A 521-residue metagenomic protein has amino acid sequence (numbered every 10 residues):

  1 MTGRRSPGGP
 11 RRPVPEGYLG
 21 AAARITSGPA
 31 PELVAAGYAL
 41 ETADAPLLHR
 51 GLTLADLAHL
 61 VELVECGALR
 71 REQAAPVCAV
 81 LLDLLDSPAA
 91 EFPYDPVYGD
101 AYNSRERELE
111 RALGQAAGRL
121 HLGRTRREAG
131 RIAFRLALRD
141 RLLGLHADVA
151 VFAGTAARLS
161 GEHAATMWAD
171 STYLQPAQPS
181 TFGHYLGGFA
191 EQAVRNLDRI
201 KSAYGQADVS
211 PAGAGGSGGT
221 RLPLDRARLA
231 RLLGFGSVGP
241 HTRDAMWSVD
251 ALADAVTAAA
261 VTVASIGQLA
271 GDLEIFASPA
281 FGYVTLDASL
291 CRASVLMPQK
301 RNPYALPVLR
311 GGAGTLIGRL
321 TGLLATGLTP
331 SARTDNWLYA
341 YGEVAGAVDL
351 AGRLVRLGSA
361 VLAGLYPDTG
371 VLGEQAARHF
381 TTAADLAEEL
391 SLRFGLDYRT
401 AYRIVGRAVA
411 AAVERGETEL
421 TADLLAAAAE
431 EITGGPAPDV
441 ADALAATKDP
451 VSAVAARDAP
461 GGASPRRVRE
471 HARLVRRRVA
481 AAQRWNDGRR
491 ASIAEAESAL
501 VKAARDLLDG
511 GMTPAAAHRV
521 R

Functional and structural regions predicted by a protein language model:
T2-A207, G213-G219, L224-R226, S289-A293 (+4 more regions): A helix-coil-helix interface module used to build multimeric assemblies and to scaffold catalytic/cofactor sites
T2-A55, Q115, M297-R521: Glycine-rich cofactor/substrate-binding loops
H59-L69, A137, H184, A253-V261 (+1 more regions): Short, well-ordered beta-strand elements within core beta-sheets of diverse protein domains
V61, E65, D86-A90, R111-H121 (+17 more regions): Charged/polar positions within long, soluble alpha-helices
A68-L69, F235, L396, E417: Helix N-cap/coil-helix junction residues
L69, A74, F281-G282, T418: Conserved hydrophobic residue
A79-S87, V249, R407-A412: A short structural micro-motif
F134-R135, R139, L143, A147-A150 (+3 more regions): Charged, flexible cofactor/metal-binding loops and thiol motifs
